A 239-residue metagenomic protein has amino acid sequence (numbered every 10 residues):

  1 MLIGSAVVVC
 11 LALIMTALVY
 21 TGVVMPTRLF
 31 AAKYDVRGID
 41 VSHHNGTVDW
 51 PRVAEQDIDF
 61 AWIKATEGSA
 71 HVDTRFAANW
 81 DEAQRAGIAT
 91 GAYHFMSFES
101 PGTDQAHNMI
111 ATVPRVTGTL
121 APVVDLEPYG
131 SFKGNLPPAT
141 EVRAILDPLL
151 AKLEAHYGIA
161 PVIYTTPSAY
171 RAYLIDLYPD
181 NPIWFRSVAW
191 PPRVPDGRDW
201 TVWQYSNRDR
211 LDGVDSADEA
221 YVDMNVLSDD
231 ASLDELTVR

Functional and structural regions predicted by a protein language model:
M1-L13: N-terminal Sec-pathway targeting helices
C10, I14-E67: Boundary/entry segment of secreted carbohydrate-active catalytic domains
M25, R85-I88, R239: Catalytic-site microenvironment of enzymes that process N-acetyl-hexosamine-containing cell-wall polysaccharides
A31-T47, A65-P148, E154-H156: Substrate-binding cleft of extracellular glycoside hydrolase catalytic domains
K33-G46, P51, Y178-P179, I183-R239: Functionally critical loop-and-helix segments that line ligand-binding/catalytic clefts of soluble enzyme domains
V36-G38, D59-F60, A89-G91, T119-V123 (+3 more regions): Structural preference for beta-strand elements that scaffold enzyme active sites
A70, E99, Y170, P192 (+1 more regions): Flexible, glycine-rich phosphate/dinucleotide-binding loops and adjacent beta-alpha linkers at cofactor/substrate
A121-G197: Catalytic domains of cell-wall/extracellular-matrix polysaccharide-remodeling enzymes, centered on de-N-acetylation
